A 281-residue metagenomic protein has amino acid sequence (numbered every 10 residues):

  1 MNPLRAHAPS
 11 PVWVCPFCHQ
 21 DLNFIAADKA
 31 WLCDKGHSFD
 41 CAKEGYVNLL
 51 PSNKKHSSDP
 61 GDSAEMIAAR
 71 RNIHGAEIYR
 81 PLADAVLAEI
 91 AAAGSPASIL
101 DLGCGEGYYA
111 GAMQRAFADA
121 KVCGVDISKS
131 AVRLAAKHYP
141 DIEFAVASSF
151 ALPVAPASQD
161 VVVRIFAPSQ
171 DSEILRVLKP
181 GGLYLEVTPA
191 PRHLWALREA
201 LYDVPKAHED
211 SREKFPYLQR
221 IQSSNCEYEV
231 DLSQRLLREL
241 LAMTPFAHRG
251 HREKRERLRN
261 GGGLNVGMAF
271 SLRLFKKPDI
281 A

Functional and structural regions predicted by a protein language model:
M1-D59: N-terminal auxiliary segments of SAM/dcSAM-dependent transferases
P9-P11, C226-A281: Conserved Class I S-adenosyl-L-methionine
H56, G61-P81: Class I SAM-dependent methyltransferase Rossmann-like catalytic core, especially the SAM/SAH-binding loop
P96-G105: Conserved class I S-adenosyl-L-methionine
E106-A118: Conserved SAM-binding loop of SAM-dependent methyltransferases across substrates and taxa, primarily the Class I
D126-S130: Conserved SAM/SAH-binding beta-strand->alpha-helix loop
P140-L152: Conserved SAM-binding strand-loop segment of SAM-dependent methyltransferases
G181-P191: Conserved beta-strand signature within the Rossmann-like core of class I S-adenosyl-L-methionine
